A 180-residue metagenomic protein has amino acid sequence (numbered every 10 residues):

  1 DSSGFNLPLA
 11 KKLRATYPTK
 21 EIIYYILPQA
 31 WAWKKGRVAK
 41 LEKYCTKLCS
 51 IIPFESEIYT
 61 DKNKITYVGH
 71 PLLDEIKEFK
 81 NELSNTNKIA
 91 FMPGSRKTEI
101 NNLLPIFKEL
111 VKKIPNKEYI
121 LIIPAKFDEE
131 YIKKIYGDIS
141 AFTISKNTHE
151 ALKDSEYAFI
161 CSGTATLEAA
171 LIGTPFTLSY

Functional and structural regions predicted by a protein language model:
S2-L83, A90-L104, K113, P124-D128: Active-site and donor-binding regions of nucleotide-sugar-utilizing enzymes
I22, I89, Y119-I120, F176: Hydrophobic/aromatic residues located in beta-strands of well-ordered beta-sheets within soluble catalytic
P28-A32, L73-E75, I139-I144, A158-I160: Short gly/ser/thr-rich secondary-structure transition/capping motifs
T46, N87, S155-Y157: Conserved acidic residues
K62-V68, N87-K88, Y136-S145: Active-site regions of enzymes building and remodeling cell-envelope glycoconjugates
T98-D154: Donor-nucleotide binding loops and adjacent catalytic segments primarily of GT-B fold Leloir glycosyltransferases
K146-Y180: A donor-sugar binding/catalytic signature common to diverse glycosyltransferases and related nucleotide-sugar
